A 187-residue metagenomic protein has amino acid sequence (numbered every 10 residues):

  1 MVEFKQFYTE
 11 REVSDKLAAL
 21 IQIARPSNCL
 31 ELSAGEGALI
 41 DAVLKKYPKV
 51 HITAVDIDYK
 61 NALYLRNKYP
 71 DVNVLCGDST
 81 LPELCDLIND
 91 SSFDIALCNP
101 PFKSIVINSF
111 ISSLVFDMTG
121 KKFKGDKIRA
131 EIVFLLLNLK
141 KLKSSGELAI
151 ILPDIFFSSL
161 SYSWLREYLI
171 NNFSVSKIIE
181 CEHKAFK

Functional and structural regions predicted by a protein language model:
M1-A24: S-adenosyl-L-methionine
L17-L20, C29-V43, D58, G77-L81 (+3 more regions): Conserved proline-anchored active-site loop of SAM-dependent methyltransferases that bridges a beta-strand
A38, Y59, G125-H183: Conserved Class I SAM-dependent methyltransferase catalytic core
P48-V50, G146: A short helix->loop->beta-strand "cap" motif at the edges of active sites that frequently abuts
H51-D56: Conserved SAM-binding motif I beta-strand of class I
L65-R66: Conserved SAM-binding loop
Y69-L75: Active-site regions of enzymes building and remodeling cell-envelope glycoconjugates
S113-F123: A solvent-exposed, charged loop/short amphipathic helix patch at secondary-structure junctions
